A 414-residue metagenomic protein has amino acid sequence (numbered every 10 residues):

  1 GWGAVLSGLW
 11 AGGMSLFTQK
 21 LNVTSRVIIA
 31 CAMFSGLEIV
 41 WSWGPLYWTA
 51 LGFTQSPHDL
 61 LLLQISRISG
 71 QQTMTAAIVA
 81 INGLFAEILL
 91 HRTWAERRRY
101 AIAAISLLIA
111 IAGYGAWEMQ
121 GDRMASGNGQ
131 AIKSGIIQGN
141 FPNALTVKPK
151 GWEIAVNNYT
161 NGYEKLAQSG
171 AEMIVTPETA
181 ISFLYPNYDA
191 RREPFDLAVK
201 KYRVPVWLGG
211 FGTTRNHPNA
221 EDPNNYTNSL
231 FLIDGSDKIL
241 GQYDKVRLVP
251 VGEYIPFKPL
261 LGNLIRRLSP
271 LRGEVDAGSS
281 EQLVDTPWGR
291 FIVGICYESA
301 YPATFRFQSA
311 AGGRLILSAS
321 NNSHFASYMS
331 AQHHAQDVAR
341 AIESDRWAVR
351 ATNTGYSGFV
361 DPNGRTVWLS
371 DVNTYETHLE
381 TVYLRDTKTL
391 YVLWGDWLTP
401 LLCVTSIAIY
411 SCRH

Functional and structural regions predicted by a protein language model:
G1-G121, N157, A326-S327, D337-A341 (+3 more regions): Membrane-embedded alpha-helical bundles of multi-pass enzymes that act on lipidic or dolichyl-linked glycan substrates
M119-W394, L398: Soluble catalytic domains of enzymes that build or remodel membrane lipids, polysaccharides, and related
